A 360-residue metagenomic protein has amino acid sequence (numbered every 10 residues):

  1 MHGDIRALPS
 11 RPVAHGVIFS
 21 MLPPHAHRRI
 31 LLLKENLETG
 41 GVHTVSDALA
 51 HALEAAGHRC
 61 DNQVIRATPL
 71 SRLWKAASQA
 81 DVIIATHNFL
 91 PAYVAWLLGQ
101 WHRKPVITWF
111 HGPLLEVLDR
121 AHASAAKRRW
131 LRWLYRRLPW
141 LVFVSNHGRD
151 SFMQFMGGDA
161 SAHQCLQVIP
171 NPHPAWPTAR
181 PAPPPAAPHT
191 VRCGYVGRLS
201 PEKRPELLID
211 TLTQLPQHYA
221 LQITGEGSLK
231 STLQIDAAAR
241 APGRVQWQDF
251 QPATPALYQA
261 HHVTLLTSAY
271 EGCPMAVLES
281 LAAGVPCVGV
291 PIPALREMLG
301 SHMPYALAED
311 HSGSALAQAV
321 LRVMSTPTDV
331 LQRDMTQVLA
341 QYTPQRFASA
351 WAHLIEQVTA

Functional and structural regions predicted by a protein language model:
G41, A48, T328-Q357: A charged, aromatic-enriched C-terminal amphipathic alpha-helix characteristic of glycosyltransferases across folds
H43-A48, V191, Y195-Q214, S228-S231: A conserved mid-protein helix/loop that constitutes part of the nucleotide-sugar donor-binding site
A85-P91, F110-G112: Short His-centered aromatic/hydrophobic patch
S124-L141: Membrane-proximal helix-turn-helix segments that form the acceptor-binding/catalytic region of lipid-linked
R136-Q164, A175: A short, active-site helix/loop in glycosyltransferases that binds the activated sugar's phosphate group
F250, A269: Aromatic "clamp/platform" in nucleotide-sugar-dependent glycosyltransferases that forms part of the donor/acceptor
P286-G289: Short hydrophobic beta-strand element within catalytic cores of glycosyltransferases and related nucleotide-activated
S301-G313, R322-P327: Conserved acidic donor-binding segment of nucleotide-sugar-dependent glycosyltransferases
